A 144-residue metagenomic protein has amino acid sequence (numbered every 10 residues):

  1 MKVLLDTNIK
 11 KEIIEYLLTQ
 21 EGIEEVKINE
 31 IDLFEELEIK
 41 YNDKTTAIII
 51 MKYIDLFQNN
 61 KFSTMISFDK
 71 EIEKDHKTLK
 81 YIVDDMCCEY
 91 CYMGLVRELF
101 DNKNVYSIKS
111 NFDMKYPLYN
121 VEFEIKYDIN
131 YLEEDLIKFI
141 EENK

Functional and structural regions predicted by a protein language model:
M1-K144: Flexible metal-binding regulatory segments at protein termini and peripheral loops
